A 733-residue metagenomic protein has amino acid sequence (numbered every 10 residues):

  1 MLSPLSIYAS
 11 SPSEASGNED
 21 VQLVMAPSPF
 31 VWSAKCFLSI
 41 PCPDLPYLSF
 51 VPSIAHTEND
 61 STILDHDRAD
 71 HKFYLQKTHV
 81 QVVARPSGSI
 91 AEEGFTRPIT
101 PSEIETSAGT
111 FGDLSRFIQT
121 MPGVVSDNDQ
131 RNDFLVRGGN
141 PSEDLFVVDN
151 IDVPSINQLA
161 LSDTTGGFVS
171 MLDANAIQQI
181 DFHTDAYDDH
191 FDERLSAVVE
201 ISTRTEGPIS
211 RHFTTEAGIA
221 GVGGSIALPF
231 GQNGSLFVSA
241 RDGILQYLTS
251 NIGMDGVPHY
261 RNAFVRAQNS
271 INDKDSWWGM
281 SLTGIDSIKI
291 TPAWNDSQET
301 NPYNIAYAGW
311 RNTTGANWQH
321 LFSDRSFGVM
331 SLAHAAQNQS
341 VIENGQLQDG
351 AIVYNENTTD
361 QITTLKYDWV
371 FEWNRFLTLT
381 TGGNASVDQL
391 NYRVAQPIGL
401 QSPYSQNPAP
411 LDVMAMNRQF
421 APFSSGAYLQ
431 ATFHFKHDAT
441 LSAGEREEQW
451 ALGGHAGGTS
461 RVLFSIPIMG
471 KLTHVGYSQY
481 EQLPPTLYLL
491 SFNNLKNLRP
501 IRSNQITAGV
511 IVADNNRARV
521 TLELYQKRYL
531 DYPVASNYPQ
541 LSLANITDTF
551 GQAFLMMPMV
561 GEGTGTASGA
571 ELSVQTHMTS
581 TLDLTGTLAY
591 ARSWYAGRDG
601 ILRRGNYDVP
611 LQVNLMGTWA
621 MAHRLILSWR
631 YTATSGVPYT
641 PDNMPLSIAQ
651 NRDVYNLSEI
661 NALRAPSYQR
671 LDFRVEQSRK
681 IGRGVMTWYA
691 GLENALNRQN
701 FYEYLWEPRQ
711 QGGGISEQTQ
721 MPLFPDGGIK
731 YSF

Functional and structural regions predicted by a protein language model:
N18-W32, C36-A108, S115, P141-E143 (+2 more regions): Short, acidic, small-residue-rich periplasmic hinge/interaction motif at the N-terminus of Gram-negative outer-membrane
T106, S115-S155, Q178: Extracytoplasmic beta-strand/coil segments of soluble accessory domains associated with Gram-negative outer-membrane
I151-F182: Short acidic/polar hinge/loop motifs at secondary-structure boundaries that mediate gating or recognition
N157, N338, Q389, V394-N407 (+5 more regions): Surface-exposed extracellular loop regions of Gram-negative outer-membrane beta-barrel proteins, predominantly
T214, G218-D242, M254-I290, I305-H334 (+3 more regions): Transmembrane beta-barrel wall of Gram-negative outer-membrane proteins
T358, I362-K366, A415-F420, R499 (+4 more regions): Outer membrane beta-barrel strand-and-loop segments of large Gram-negative receptors, especially TonB-dependent
H434-T440, Q526, F550-D642: Gram-negative outer-membrane beta-barrel transporters
L584, R624, T632-N651, P666-D672 (+1 more regions): C-terminal beta-signal and adjacent terminal beta-strands/loops of Gram-negative outer-membrane beta-barrel proteins
